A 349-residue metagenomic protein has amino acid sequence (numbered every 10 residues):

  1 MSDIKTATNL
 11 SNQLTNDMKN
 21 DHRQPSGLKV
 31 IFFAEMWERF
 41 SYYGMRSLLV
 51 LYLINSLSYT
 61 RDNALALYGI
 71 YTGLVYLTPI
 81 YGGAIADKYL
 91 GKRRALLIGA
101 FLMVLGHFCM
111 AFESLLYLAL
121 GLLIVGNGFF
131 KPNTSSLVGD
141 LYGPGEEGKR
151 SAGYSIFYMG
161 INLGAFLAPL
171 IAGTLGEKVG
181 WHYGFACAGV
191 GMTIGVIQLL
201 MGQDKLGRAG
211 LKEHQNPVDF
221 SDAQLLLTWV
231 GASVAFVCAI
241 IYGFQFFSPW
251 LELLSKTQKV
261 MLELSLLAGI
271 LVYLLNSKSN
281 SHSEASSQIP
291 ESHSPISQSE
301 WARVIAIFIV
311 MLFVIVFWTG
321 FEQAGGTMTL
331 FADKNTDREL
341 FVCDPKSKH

Functional and structural regions predicted by a protein language model:
S2-S26, G145, G173-H349: Intracellular loop-helix junctions on the cytosolic face of multi-pass helical membrane proteins
Q24-T72, I309, W318-F331: Helix-loop boundary and gating motifs at the non-cytosolic
L53-I54, I85-D87, I171-V179: Interfacial helix-cap and linker-helix signal at transmembrane-aqueous boundaries of multi-pass secondary transporters
R61-D62, G145-F157: Loop-to-transmembrane helix entry/capping segments in MFS-fold secondary transporters and related SLC/MFSD carriers
G69-A84: Central cavity-lining transmembrane alpha-helices of secondary-active solute carriers, predominantly the Major
F101-Y117: C-terminal ends and interior cores of transmembrane alpha-helices in multi-pass membrane transporters/permeases
F129-P144: Intracellular juxtamembrane helix-capping segments at the cytosolic ends of symmetry-related transmembrane helices
